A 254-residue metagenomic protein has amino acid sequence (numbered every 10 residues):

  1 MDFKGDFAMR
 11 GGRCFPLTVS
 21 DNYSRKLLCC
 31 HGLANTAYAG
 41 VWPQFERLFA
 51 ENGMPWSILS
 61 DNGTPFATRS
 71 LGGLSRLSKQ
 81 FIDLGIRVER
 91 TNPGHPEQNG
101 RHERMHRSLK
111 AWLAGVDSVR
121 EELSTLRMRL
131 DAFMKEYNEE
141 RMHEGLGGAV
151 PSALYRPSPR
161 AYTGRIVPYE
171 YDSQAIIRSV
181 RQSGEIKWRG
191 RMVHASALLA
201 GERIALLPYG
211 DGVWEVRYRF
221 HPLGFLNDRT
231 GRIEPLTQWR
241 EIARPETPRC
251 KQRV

Functional and structural regions predicted by a protein language model:
F3-T18, N22-D131, E136, T230: RNase H-like DDE/DDD metal-dependent nuclease/strand-transfer catalytic core used by mobile genetic elements
M134-V254: C-terminal, beta-rich DNA-binding module of retroviral/retroelements integrases
